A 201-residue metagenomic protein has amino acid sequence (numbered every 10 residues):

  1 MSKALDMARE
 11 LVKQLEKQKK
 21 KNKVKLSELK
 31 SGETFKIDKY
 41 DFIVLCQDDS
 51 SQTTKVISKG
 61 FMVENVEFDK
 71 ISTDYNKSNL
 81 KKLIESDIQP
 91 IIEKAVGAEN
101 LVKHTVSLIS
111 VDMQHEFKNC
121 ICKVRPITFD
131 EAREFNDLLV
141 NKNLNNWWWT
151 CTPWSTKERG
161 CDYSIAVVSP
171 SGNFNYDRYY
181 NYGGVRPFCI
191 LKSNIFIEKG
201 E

Functional and structural regions predicted by a protein language model:
S2-E201: Collagenous Gly-X-Y triple-helix signature in extracellular proteins
